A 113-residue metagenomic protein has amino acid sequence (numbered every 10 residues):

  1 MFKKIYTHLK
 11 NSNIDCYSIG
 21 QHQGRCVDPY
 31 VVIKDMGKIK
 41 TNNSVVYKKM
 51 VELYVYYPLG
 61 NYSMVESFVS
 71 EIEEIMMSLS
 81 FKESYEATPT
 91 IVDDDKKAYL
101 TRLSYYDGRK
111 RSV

Functional and structural regions predicted by a protein language model:
M1-Y17, D35-V113: Charged, amphipathic alpha-helical segments and their flanking helix caps
Y17-G24: Short acidic low-complexity segments
R25-C26, V92: Short secondary-structure capping/turn micro-motifs that flank functional sites
C26-V27, Y47: A short, polar/charged loop/turn motif at coil->beta-strand junctions and beta-hairpin connectors
V27-M36: A short, hydrophobic beta-strand-centered structural micro-motif
